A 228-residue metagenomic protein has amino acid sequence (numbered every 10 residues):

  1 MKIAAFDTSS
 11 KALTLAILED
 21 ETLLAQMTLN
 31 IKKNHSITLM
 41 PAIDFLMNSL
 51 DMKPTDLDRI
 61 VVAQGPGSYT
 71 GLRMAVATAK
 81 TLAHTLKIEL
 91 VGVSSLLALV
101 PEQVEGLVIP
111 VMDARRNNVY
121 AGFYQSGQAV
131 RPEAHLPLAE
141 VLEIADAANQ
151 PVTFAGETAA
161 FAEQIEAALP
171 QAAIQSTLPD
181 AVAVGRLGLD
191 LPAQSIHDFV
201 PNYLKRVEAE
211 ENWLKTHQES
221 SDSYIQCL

Functional and structural regions predicted by a protein language model:
M1-Q64: N-terminal beta-alpha supersecondary unit
L13-L18, V119-F123, N202: Short beta-strand scaffold segments in enzyme catalytic cores
E19, L23, A77-H84, S126: A glycine- and small-aliphatic-rich helix-loop capping segment at beta-alpha/alpha-beta transitions that lines
T22, N34, E89-P179, E208 (+1 more regions): Surface "functional belts" at beta-alpha junctions
N30-P41, Y69-R73, A77, Q175-P179: Residues at secondary-structure transition points
R59-L90: DPxDG-like acidic metal-binding loop motif
A173-L228: Acyltransferase
